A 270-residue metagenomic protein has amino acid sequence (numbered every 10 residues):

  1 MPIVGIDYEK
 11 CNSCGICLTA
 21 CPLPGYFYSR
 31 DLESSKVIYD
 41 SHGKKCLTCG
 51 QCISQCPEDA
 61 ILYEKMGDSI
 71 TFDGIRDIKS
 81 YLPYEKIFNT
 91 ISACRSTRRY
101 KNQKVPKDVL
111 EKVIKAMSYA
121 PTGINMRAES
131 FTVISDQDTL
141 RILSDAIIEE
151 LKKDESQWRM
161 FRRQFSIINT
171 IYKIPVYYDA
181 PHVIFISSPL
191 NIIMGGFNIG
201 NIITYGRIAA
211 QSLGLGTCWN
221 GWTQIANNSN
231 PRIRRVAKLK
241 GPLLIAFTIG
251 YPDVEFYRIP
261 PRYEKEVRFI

Functional and structural regions predicted by a protein language model:
M1-I270: Acidic, surface-exposed loops and disordered segments
